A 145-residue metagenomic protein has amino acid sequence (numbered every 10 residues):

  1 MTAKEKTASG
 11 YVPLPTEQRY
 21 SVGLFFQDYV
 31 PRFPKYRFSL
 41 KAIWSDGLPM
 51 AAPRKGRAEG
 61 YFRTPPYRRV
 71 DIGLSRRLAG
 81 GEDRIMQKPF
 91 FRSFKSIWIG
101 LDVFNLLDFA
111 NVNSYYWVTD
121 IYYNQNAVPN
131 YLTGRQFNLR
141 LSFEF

Functional and structural regions predicted by a protein language model:
M1-A51: Gram-negative outer-membrane beta-barrel transporters
T7-P13, R57-F62, N124-P129: Extracellular loop and loop/strand-boundary signature of outer-membrane beta-barrel proteins
P15, Q27-Y29, Y61-R63, F90 (+1 more regions): Residues embedded in well-ordered secondary-structure elements
T16-V22, P66-V70, K95, T133-F137: Residues that define the transmembrane beta-barrel architecture of outer-membrane proteins
S21-G23, A51, F62-Y67, Y123-V128: Glycine-rich loops and low-complexity Gly/Arg-rich segments that provide flexible linkers or classic glycine-based
V22-L24, Y36-L40, I72, I97-L101 (+1 more regions): Transmembrane beta-strands of outer-membrane beta-barrel proteins
Y29-S75, R84: Extracytoplasmic gating/loop element in the C-terminal half of outer-membrane beta-barrel translocons and assembly
I43-P53, R76-F145: C-terminal beta-signal and adjacent terminal beta-strands/loops of Gram-negative outer-membrane beta-barrel proteins
